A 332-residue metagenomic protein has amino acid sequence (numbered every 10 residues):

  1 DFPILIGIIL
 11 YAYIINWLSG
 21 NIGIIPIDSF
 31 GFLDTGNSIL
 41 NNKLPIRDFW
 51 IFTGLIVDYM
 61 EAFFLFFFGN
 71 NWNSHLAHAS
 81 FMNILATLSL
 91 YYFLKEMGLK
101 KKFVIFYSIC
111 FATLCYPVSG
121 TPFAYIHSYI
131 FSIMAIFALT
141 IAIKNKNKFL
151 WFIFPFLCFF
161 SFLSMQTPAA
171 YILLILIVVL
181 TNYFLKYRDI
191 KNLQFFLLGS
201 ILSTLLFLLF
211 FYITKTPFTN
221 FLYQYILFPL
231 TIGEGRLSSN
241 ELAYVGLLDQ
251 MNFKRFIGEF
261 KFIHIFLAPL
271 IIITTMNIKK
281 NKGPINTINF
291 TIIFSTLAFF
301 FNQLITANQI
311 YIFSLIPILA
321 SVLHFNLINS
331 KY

Functional and structural regions predicted by a protein language model:
G20-T35, P45-E61, N70-N73, T216-F218: Extracytoplasmic catalytic/substrate-binding loops of multi-pass membrane glycan-assembly enzymes
L55, F68-L88, E259-I263: Loop-to-helix entry region of an early transmembrane alpha helix in multi-pass inner-membrane enzymes
L85, L90-T113, F149, I285-T287: Transmembrane-helix signature of polytopic, membrane-embedded enzymes that assemble or transfer cell-envelope glycans
S89-Y92, S128-N145, L150-C158, I177-F184 (+1 more regions): Specific aromatic-rich, kink-prone transmembrane helix
K95-G98, I133-W151, S161, L185-Y187 (+3 more regions): Membrane-interface transmembrane helices that cradle and orient dolichyl/undecaprenyl
A112, F149-P168, I172-I177, L202 (+1 more regions): Membrane-interface alpha helices of multi-pass inner-membrane proteins
G120-S128: Short acidic/glycine- and proline-prone juxtamembrane loop motifs at membrane-interface regions of multi-pass membrane
Y171-T204, I213, N220, S321 (+1 more regions): Perimembrane helix-loop-helix junctions
